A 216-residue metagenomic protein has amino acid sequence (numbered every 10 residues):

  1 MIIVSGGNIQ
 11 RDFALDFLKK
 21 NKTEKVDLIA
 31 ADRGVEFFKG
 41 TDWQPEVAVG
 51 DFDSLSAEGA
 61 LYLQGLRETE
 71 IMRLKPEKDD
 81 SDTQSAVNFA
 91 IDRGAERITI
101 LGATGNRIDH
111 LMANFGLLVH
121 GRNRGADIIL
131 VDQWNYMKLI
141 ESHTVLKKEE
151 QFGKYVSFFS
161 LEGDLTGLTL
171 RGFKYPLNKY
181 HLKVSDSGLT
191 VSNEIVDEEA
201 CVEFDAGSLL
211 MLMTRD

Functional and structural regions predicted by a protein language model:
M1-Y62: N-terminal beta-strand-loop-alpha-helix module at the start of alpha/beta ligand-binding or catalytic domains
K39, I91-G94: Non-catalytic positions within long, well-ordered alpha-helices that form the structural scaffold/packing of enzyme
E46, T69, E96: Short acidic/polar active-site loop segments enriched in Thr and Asp
I71-D92: Short phosphate-binding loop-to-helix
D109-V119: Short Gly/Thr/Asp-enriched flexible loops that form oxyanion-binding sites at enzyme active sites
H120-M137: Short, acidic/small-residue loops that bind anionic groups at enzyme active sites
N135, I140-D216: Long, charged alpha-helical interface segments
